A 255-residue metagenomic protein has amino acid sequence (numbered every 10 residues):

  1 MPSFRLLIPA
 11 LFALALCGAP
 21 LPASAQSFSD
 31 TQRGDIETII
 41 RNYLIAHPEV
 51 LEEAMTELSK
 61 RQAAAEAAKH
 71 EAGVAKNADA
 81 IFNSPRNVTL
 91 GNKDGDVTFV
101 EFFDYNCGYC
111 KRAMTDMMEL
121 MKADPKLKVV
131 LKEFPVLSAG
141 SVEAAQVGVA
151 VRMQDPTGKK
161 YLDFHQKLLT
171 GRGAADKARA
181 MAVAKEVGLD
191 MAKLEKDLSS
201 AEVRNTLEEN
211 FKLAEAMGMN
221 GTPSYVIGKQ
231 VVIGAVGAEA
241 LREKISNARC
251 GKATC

Functional and structural regions predicted by a protein language model:
P2, L6, C17, L21-D79: N-terminal targeting signals for export/organelle localization
F4-P9, A25-R41, A182-C255: C-terminal cap of thioredoxin/glutaredoxin-like
D35, I39, A46-E53, R112 (+11 more regions): Extracytoplasmic/secreted proteins, especially bacterial periplasmic and envelope-associated proteins
D79-V97: A short beta-strand-turn-helix
V100, K111-K185, E215-N220, G251 (+1 more regions): Structural alpha/beta surface segment adjacent to cysteine/selenocysteine redox centers across thiol/disulfide enzymes
F103-N106, G221: Short pre-active-site segment immediately N-terminal to redox-active cysteine/selenocysteine motifs in thiol-based
D104-Y105, F134-P135, Q230, G237: Solvent-exposed coil/turn segments that connect beta secondary-structure elements in extracytoplasmic/periplasmic
C107-K111, Y225-V226: The canonical Cys-X-X-Cys-His
